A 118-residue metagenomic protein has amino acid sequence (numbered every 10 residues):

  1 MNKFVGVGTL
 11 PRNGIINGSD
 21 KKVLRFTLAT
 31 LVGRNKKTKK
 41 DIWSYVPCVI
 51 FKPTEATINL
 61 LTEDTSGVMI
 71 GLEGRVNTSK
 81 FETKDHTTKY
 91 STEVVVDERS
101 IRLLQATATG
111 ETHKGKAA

Functional and structural regions predicted by a protein language model:
M1-A118: Single-stranded nucleic acid-binding surfaces, predominantly the OB-fold ssDNA-binding core
